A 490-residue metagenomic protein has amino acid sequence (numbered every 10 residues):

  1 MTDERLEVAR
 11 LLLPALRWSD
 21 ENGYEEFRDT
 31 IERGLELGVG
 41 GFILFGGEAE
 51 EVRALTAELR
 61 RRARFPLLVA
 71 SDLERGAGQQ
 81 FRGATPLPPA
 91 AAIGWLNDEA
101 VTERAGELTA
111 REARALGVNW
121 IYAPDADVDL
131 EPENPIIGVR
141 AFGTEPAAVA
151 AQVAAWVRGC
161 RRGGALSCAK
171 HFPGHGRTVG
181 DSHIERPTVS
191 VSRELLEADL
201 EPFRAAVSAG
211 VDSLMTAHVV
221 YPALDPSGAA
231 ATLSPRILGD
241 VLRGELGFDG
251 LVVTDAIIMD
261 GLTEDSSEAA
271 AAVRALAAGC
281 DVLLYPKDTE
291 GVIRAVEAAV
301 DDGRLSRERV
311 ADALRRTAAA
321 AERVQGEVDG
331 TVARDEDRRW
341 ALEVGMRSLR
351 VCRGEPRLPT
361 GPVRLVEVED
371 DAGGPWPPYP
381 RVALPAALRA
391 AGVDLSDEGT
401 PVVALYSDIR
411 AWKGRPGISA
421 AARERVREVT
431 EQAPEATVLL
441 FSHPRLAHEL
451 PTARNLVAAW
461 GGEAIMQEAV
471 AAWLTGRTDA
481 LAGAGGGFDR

Functional and structural regions predicted by a protein language model:
M1-G38, G244, E264-R490: Preference for extracellular/luminal or secreted protein segments
L11-E26, A90-R104, I184-E197, I258-S266: Active-site mouth loops of central-metabolism enzymes
L13, I43-L44, I121-Y122, C168 (+4 more regions): Conserved beta-strand positions in the central sheet of alpha/beta enzyme cores
D29-F45, E107-W120: Catalytic domains of carbohydrate-active enzymes, especially glycoside hydrolases
R33, F42, E48-L67, S71 (+3 more regions): Second-shell residues forming the walls of enzyme active-site clefts
R82-W95, E131-F142, D181-P187: Surface-exposed, active-site-proximal loop segments in enzymatic domains
N97-N119, D199, R274-A277: Alpha-helical scaffold segments that flank or form the walls of functional sites
